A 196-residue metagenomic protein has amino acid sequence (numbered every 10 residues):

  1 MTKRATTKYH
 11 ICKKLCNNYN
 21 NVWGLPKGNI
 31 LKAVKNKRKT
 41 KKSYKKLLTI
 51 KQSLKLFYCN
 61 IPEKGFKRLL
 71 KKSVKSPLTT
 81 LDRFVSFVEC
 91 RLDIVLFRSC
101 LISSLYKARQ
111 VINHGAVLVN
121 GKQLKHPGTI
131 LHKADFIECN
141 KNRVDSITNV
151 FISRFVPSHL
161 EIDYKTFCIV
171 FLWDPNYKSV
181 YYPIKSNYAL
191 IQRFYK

Functional and structural regions predicted by a protein language model:
M1-S99, H126-K196: Ferredoxin-like alpha/beta domains used as RNA- or RNAP-binding modules
R98, N113-H114: The C-terminal cap of the DNA-recognition helix in HTH/winged-HTH DNA-binding domains, marking the helix-to-coil
I102: C-terminal substrate/ligand-recognition segments
L105, V111-I112, L131: Short, well-ordered loop/turn sites that connect or cap secondary structure elements
V119-G121: Short strand-turn-strand beta-turns centered on an Asx-Gly dipeptide
